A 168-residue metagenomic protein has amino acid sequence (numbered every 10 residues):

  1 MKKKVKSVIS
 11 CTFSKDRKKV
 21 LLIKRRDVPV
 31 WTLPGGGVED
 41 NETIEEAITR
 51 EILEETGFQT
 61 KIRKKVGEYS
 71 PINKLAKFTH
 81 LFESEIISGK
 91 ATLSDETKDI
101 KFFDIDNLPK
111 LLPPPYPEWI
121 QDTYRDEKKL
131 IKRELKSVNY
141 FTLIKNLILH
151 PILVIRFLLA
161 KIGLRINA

Functional and structural regions predicted by a protein language model:
M1-V20, G37-D40: Conserved N-terminal beta-strand and adjoining loop/helix that marks the start of the Nudix/MutT-like hydrolase domain
K3-V5, K15, R25, K74-A76 (+1 more regions): A generic fold-level signal
K6-V8, F78-H80, K98: Change "...and in nucleic-acid phosphodiester-cleaving endonucleases..." to "...and in nucleic-acid processing enzymes
D16, S70-A91, K101, I105-L108 (+1 more regions): Active-site-adjacent beta-strand/loop module that shapes the phosphate/pyrophosphate-binding cleft
K18-E54: Conserved Nudix-box catalytic region and its N-terminal flanking loop in Nudix hydrolases and closely related
P29-V30, E96-A168: Nudix hydrolase/Nudix homology domain
G36, R50-E51, R63, F103-D106: Structural detector for helix-capping/boundary residues
F58-G67: A short coil-to-beta-strand element that immediately follows conserved catalytic motifs
